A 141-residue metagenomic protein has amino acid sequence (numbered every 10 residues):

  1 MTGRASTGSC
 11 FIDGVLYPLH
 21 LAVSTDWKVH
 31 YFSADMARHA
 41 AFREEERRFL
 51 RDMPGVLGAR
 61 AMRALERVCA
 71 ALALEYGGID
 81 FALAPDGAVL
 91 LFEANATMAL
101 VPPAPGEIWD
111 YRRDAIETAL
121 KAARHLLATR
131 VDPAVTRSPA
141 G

Functional and structural regions predicted by a protein language model:
M1-A64, V68: Phosphate-binding site of ATP-dependent enzymes
A5, L74-G77: Short beta-strand or tight-loop elements that sit immediately N-terminal to catalytic metal-binding acidic residues
G55-V56, A70-L74, L83-G141: C-terminal active-site "lid" helix and adjoining low-complexity regulatory extension at the edge of ATP-using catalytic
I79-F81: Hydrophobic residue at the +6 position relative to the catalytic HRD Asp in the kinase catalytic loop
